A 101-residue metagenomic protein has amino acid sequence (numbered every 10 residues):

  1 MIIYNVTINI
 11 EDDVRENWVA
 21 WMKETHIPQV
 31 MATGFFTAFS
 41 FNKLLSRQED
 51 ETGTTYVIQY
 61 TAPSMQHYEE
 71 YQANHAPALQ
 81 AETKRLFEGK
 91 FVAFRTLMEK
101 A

Functional and structural regions predicted by a protein language model:
I2-N9, N42-Q72: Short, well-ordered beta-strand segments in beta-rich or mixed alpha/beta enzyme and ligand-binding folds
R15-F41, A78-A81: Short amphipathic alpha-helical segments
T33-T37, T52, T61-L97: An amphipathic, aromatic/His-enriched active-site/gating alpha helix that lines ligand/cofactor pockets
E99-A101: Short, low-order "capping/linker" segments at domain edges
